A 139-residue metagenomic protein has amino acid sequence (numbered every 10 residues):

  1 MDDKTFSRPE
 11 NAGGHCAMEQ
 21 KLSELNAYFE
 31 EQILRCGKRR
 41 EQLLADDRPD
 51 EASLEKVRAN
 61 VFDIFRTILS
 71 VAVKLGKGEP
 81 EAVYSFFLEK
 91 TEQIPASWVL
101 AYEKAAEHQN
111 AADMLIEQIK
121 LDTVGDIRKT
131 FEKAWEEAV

Functional and structural regions predicted by a protein language model:
D2-D46: Leu/Val/Ala/Ile-rich N-terminal alpha-helices, chiefly Sec-type signal peptides and the beginnings
K4-Q20, S70-E89: Intrinsic disorder/low-complexity detector
K21-R39, R58, V83-L100: Short amphipathic alpha-helical heptad-repeat segments
F29, A45, A52, F65 (+3 more regions): Intrinsic-disorder/low-complexity detector
E41-S53, K77, E103-L115: Charged, low-complexity interaction regions
R58-G78, V124-W135: Repeat-associated, polar segments at repeat-unit boundaries in modular proteins
A96-V139: Amphipathic alpha-helical binding modules
